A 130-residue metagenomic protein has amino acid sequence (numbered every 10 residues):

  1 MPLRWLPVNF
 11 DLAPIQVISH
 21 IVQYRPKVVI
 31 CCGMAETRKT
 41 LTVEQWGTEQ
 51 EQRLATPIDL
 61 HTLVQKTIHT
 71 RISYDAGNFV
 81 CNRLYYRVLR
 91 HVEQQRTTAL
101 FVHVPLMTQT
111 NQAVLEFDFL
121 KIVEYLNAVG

Functional and structural regions predicted by a protein language model:
M1-N78, V88-R96, Q112-L120, E124-G130: N-terminal catalytic or cofactor-binding beta/alpha core of small enzyme domains
H103-M107: An accessory alpha-helical subdomain
